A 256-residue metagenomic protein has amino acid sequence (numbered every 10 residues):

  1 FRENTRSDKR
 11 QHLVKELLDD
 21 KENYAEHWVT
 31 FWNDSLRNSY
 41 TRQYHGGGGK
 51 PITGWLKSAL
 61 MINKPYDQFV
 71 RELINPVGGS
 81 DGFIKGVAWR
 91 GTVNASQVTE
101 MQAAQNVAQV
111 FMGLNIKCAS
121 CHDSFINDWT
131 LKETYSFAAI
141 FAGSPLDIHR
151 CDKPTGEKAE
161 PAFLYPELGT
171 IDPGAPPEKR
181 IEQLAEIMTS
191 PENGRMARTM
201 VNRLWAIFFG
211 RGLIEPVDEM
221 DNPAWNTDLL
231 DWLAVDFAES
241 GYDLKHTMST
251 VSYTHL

Functional and structural regions predicted by a protein language model:
F1-P166, M196-A234, L244, M248-L256: Short, structured secondary-structure elements that scaffold catalytic or ligand/cofactor-binding regions
I171: His/Glu-based metal-binding/catalytic segments typifying zinc-dependent metallopeptidases
G174: Extracellular beta-rich ligand/substrate-recognition surface
E178-R195: Extended, non-catalytic structural segments that build the interaction scaffolds of large macromolecular assemblies
